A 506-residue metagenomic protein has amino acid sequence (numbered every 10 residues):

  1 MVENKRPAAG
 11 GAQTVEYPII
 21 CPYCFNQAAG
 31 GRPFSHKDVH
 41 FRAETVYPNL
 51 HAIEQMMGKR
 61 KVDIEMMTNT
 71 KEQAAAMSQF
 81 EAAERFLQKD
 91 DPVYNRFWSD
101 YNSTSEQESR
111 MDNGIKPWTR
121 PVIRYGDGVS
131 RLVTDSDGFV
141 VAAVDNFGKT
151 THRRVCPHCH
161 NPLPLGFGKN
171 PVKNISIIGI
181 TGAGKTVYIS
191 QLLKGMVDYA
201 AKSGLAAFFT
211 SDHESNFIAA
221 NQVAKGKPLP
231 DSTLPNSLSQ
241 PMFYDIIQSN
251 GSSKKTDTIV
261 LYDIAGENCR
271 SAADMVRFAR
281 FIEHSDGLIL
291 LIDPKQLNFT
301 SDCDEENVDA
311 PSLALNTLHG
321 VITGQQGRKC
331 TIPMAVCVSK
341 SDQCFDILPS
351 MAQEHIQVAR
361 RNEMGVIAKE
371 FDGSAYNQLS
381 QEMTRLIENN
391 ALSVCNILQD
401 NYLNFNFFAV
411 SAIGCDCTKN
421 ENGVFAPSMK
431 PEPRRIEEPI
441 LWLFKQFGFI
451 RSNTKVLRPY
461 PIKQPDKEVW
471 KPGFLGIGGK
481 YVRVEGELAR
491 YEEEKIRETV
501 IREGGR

Functional and structural regions predicted by a protein language model:
M1-G166: Long, basic/Gly/Ser/Thr-rich N-terminal segments that mediate initial subcellular attachment or targeting
F25-A28, A265-N268, P294-N298, S341-C344 (+1 more regions): Conserved nucleotide-binding/hydrolysis micro-motifs of P-loop NTPases
P164-G168, V197-P235: Flexible phosphate/Mg2+-sensing switch loops adjacent to catalytic phosphate-binding sites
K173-Y199: Glycine-rich phosphate-binding P-loop
G184-K185, A375-L386, G414-S452: Conserved GTPase G-domain signal focused on the G5
S249, S253-T256, V276-N401: Conserved C-terminal guanine-recognition region of P-loop GTPase G domains, centered on the G4
K255-V276: Switch II (G3) loop of P-loop NTPases
I397-T418: Beta-strand-loop-alpha "switch" segments that mediate conformational coupling across diverse proteins
